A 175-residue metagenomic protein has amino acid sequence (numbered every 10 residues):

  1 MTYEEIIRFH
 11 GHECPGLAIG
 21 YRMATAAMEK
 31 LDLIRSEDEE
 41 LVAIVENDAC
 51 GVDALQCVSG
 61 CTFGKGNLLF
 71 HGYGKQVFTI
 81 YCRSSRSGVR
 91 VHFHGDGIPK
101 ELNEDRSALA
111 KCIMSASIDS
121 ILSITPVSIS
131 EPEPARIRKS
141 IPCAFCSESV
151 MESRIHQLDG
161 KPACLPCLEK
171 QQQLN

Functional and structural regions predicted by a protein language model:
M1-E13, L17, Y21-N175: Non-transmembrane, aqueous-exposed alpha-helical and coiled segments at domain scale
